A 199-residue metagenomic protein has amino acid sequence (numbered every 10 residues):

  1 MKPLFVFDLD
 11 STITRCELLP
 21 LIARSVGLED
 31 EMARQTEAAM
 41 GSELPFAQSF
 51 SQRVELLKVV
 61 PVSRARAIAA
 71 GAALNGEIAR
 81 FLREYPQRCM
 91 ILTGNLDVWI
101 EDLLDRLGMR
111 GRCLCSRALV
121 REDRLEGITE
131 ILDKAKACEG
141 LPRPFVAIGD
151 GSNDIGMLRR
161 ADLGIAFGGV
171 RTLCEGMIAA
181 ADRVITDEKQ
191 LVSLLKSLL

Functional and structural regions predicted by a protein language model:
M1, L74-L199: C-terminal cap/substrate-recognition subdomain and adjoining C-terminal extension of metal-dependent phosphatase-like
M1-R117, R121: Alpha-helical substrate-recognition element adjacent to the catalytic core
